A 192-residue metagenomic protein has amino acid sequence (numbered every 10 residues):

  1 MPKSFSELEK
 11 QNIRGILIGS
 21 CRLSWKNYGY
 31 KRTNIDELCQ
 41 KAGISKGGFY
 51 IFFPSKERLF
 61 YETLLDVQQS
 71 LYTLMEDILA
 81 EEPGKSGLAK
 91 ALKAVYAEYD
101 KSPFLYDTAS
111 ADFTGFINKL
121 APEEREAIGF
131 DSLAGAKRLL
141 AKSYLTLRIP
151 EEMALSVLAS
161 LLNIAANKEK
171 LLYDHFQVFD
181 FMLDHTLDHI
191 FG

Functional and structural regions predicted by a protein language model:
M1-N12: N-terminal intrinsically disordered/low-complexity leader segments
N12, I16-L23, N27, K41 (+4 more regions): Alpha-helical structural segments
R14-R22, I117-L120, E124-E126: A short, Lys/Arg-enriched amphipathic alpha-helix from helix-turn-helix/homeodomain DNA-binding modules
S24-R58: Helix-turn-helix
T63, V67, L71, M75 (+5 more regions): Hydrophobic recognition helices of helix-based DNA-binding modules
Y72, N118-L155, Q177: Amphipathic alpha-helical packing segments from all-alpha helical-bundle domains
G87-K90, A94-E123, S156, A166-N167: Amphipathic alpha-helical segments used for helix-helix packing
A141-T186: Hydrophobic/aromatic-rich alpha-helical bundle segments in the mid-to-C-terminal region
